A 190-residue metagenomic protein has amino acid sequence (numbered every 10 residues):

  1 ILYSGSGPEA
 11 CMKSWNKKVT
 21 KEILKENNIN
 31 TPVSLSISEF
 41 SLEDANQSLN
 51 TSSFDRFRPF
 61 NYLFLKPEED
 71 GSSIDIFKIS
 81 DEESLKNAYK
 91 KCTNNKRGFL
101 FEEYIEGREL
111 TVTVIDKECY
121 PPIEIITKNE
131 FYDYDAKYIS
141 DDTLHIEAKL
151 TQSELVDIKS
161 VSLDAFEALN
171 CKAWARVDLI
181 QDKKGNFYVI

Functional and structural regions predicted by a protein language model:
L2-Y3, T31: Hydrophobic beta-strand scaffold residues
E9-S14, N129-E130: Short gly/pro/ser/thr-enriched loop/turn and capping motifs at secondary-structure boundaries
M12-R108, K159: Active-site nucleotide/adenylate-binding loops and adjacent lid/helix of ATP-dependent enzymes
T51-D55, A168, Q181-K184: Peripheral (often C-terminal) accessory segments that flank ATP-dependent C-N-forming ligase machineries
F77-S160, Q181-Y188: Phosphate-binding site of ATP-dependent enzymes
E167-A173: Short loop/turn motifs at secondary-structure junctions and domain boundaries
V177-L179: Hydrophobic residue at the +6 position relative to the catalytic HRD Asp in the kinase catalytic loop
